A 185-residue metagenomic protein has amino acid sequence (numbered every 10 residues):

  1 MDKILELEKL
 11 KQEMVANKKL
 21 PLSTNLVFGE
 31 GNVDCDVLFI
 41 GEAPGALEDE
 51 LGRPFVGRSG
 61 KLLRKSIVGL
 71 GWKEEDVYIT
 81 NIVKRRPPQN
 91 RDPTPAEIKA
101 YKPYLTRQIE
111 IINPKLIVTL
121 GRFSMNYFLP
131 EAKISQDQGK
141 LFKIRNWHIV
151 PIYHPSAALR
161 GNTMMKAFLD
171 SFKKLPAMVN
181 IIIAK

Functional and structural regions predicted by a protein language model:
M1-R58, R145, I183-K185: Active-site and ligand/interface coordination hotspots across diverse enzymes and nucleic-acid-associated assemblies
D2-L5, L70, E74-E75, I82-K185: Glycine/proline-rich loop-helix segments at beta-alpha junctions forming the active-site rim of enzyme cores
K18-L20, N25-L26, R53-P54, T80 (+3 more regions): Flexible, active-site-adjacent loop/turn segments at secondary-structure boundaries
L22-F28, K61-L63, T94-K99: Short N-terminal helix-initiation segments at or just after the protein's N-terminus
E42, N81-I82: Short, conserved active-site loops that position catalytic residues or coordinate cofactors/metal ions across diverse
G57-V68: Short catalytic helix/loop segments, enriched in acidic residues and glycine and frequently bearing histidine
